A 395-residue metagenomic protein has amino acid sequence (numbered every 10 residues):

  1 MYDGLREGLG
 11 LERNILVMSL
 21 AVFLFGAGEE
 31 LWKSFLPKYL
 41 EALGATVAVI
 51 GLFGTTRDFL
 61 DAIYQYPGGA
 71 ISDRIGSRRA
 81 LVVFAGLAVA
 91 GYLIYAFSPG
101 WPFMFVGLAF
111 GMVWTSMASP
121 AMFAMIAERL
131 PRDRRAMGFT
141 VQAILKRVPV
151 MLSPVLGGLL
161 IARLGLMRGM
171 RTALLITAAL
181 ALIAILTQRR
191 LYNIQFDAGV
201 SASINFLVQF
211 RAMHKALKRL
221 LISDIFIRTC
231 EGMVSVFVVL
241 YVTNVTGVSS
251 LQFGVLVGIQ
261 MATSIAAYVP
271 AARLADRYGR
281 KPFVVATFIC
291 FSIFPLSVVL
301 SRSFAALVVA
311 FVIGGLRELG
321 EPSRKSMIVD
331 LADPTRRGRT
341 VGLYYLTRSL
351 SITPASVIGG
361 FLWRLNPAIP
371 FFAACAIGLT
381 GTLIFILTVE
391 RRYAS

Functional and structural regions predicted by a protein language model:
Y2-A62, A216-V257: Helix-loop boundary and gating motifs at the non-cytosolic
A42, L152-R171, L240, N244 (+1 more regions): Transmembrane alpha-helix termini and helix-breaking/packing motifs in multi-pass membrane transporters
Y64-G76, I161, A267-G279, W363: Helix-to-loop junctions at the C-terminal end of transmembrane segments in multipass secondary transporters
R79-I94, A178, P282-S297: Structural signature of the two symmetry-related core transmembrane helices
A109-K146, M327: Cytoplasmic helix-loop-helix junction between adjacent transmembrane helices in 12-TM secondary transporters
T140-G157, T347-A355: Glycine-rich segments within core transmembrane alpha-helices of 12-TM secondary carriers
A178-A198, T382-V389: C-terminal membrane-cytosol helix-exit motif in multi-pass small-molecule transporters
R189-Q209, A394-S395: Flexible cytoplasmic inter-helical loops of multi-pass small-molecule transporters
